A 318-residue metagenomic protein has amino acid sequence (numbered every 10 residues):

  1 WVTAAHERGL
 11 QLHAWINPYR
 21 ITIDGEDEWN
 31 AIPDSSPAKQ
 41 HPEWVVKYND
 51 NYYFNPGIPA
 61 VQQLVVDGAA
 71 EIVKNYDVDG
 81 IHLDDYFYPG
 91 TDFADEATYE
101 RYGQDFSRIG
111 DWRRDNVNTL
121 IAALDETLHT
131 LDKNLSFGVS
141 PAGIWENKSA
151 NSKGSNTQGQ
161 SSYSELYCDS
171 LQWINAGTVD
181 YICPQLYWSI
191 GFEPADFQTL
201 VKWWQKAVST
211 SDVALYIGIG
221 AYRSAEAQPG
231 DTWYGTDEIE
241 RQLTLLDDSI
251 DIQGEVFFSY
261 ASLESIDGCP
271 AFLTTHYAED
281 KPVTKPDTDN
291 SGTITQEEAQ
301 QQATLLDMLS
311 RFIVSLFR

Functional and structural regions predicted by a protein language model:
A5, V65, I72, D84 (+5 more regions): Conserved, mostly hydrophobic/aromatic
Q11-Y19, H82-L83, R113-S162, A214-Y222: Aromatic-lined carbohydrate-recognition surfaces of secreted/lumenal glycan-active proteins
H13-E71, N75, S164-C168: Active-site-adjacent "subsite" loops/lids of carbohydrate-active enzymes
R20-N49, Y86-D105, A150-G159, D231: Aromatic- and acidic-residue-enriched segments that line the glycan-binding/catalytic groove of carbohydrate-active
Y48-Q63, F106-V117, Q158-G159, Q185-G191 (+1 more regions): The substrate-binding groove and active-site-proximal loops of carbohydrate-active enzymes, especially glycoside
S136-C183, W188-L200: Substrate-binding cleft/loops of secretory-pathway carbohydrate-active enzymes
Y167-L171, N175-E193, T210-D287: Substrate-binding cleft of secreted/luminal carbohydrate-active enzymes
S291: Acidic carboxylate motifs that coordinate Ca2+ or other divalent cations, activating on Asp/Glu
